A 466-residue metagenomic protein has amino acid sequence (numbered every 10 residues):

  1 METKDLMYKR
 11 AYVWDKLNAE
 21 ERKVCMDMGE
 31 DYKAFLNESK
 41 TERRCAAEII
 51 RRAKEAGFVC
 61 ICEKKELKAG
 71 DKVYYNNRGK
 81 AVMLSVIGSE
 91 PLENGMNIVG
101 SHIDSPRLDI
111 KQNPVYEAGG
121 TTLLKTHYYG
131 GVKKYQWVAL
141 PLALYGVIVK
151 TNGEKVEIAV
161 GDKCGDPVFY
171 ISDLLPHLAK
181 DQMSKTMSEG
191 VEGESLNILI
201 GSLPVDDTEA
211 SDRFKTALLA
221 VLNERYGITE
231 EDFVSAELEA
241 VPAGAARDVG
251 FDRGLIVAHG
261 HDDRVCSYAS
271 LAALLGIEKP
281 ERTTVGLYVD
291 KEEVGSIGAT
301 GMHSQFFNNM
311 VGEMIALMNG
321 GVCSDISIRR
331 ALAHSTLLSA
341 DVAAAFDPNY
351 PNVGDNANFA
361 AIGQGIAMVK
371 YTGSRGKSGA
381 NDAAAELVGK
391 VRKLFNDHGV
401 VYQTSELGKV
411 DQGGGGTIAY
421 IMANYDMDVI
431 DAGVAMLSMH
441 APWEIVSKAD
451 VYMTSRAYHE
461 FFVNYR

Functional and structural regions predicted by a protein language model:
M1-R466: N-terminal hydrophobic/helix-forming segments and targeting peptides
